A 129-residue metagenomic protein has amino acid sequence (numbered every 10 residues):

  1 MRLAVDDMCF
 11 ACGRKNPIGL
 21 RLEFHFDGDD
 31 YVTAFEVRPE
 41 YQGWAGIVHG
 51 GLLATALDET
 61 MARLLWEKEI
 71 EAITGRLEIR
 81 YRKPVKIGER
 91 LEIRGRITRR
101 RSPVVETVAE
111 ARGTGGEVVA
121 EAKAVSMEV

Functional and structural regions predicted by a protein language model:
M1-E40: Non-catalytic linker/capping segments at the edges of enzyme domains
M1-R2, V85-I87, R96-V129: HotDog/MaoC-like acyl-thioester-processing domains
H25-D27, R82, M127: A structural detector for beta-sheet-dominated domains
V32-A34, E78, E92-R94, E106-V108 (+1 more regions): Beta-strand secondary-structure signal
V32-A56: A conserved, well-ordered hydrophobic junction motif at loop->secondary-structure transitions
F35-V37, Y81, E128: Hydrophobic residues in beta-strands and at strand termini
E59-E92, I97: Hydrophobic beta-strand-centered segment that forms part of the acyl-chain substrate-binding groove
